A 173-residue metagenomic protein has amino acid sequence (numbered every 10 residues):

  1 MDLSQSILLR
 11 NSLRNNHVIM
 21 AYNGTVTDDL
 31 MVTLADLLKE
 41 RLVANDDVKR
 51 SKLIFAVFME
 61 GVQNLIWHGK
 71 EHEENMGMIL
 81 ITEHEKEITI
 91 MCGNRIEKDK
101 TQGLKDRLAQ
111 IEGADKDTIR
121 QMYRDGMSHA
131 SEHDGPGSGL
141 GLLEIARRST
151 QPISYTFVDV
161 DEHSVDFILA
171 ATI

Functional and structural regions predicted by a protein language model:
D2-A21, D29-L34, W67-I173: Conserved beta-strand-loop-beta-strand hairpin that lines the nucleotide-binding pocket of ATP/GTP-utilizing enzymes
G24-V26, G61: Conserved phosphate/oxyanion-binding catalytic-loop motifs
L34-M59, E74, S128-G135: Conserved short strand/loop->alpha-helix "switch" segment adjacent to the catalytic nucleotide/phosphoryl-transfer site
